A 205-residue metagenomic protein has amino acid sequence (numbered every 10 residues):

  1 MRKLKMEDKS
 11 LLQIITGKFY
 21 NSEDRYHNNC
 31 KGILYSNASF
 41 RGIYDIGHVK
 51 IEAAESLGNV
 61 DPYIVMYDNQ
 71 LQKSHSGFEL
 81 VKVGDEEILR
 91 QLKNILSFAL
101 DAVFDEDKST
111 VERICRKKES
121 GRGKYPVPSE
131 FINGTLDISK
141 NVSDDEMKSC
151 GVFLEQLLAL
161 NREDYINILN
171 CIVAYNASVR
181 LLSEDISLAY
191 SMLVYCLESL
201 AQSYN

Functional and structural regions predicted by a protein language model:
M1-S191, Y195, S199: Charged, non-catalytic interaction/linker regions at domain boundaries that couple catalytic cores to substrate
